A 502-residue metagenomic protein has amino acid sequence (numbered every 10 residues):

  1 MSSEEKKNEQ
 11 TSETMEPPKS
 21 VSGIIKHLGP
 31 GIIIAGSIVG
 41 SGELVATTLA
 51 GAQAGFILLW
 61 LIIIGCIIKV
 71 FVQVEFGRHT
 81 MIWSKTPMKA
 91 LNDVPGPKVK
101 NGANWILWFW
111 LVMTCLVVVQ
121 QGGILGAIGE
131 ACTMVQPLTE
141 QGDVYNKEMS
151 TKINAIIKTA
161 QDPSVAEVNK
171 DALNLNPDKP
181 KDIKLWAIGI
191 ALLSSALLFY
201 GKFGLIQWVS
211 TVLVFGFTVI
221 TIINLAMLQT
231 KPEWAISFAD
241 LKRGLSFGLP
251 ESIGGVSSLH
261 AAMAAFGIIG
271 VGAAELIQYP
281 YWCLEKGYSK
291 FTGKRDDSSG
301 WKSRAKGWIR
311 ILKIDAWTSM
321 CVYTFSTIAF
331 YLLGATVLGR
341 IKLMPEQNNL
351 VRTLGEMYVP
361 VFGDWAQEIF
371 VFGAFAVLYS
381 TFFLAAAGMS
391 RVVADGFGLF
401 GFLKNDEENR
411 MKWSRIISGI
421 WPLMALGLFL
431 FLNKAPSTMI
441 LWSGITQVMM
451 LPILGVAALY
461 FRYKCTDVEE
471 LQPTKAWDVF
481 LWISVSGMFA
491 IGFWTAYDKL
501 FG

Functional and structural regions predicted by a protein language model:
M1-E43, N104, K306-T318: Membrane-interface "cap" regions at the ends of multi-pass membrane proteins
N8-E13, T47-L49, V74-G102, G129-V144 (+5 more regions): Flexible loop linkers connecting adjacent transmembrane helices in multi-pass alpha-helical membrane transporters
I34, L61-G96, F109-G123, L384: Juxtamembrane transmembrane-helix boundary signature
G102-L175, L378-G398, P436, F489: Hydrophobic transmembrane alpha-helices that form the core helical bundles of multi-pass secondary transporters
E130, K170-L175, I190-L213, V219 (+3 more regions): Membrane-water interface regions at transmembrane-helix termini and the short interhelical loops of multi-pass membrane
P137-F199, F215-I222, M411-G427, L451-Y460: Transmembrane alpha-helical segments of multi-pass small-molecule transport proteins
F203, V209-V212, D395, G401 (+2 more regions): C-terminal membrane-solvent junction of multi-pass transporters and transport-like membrane proteins
F215-S257, A262, G272-Y281, L454-V468 (+1 more regions): Hydrophobic alpha-helical segments and their helix-loop junctions in multi-pass secondary transporters
